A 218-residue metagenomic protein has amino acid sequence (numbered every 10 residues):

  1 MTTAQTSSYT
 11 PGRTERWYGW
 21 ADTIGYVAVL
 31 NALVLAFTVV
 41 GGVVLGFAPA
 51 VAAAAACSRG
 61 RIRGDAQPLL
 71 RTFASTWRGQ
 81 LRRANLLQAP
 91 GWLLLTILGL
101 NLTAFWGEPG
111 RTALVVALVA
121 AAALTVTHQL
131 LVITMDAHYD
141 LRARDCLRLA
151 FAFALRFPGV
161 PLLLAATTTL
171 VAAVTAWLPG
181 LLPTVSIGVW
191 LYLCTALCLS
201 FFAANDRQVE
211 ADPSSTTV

Functional and structural regions predicted by a protein language model:
M1-L114, L118, T125-V218: Helix-coil boundary and N-terminal low-complexity module in membrane systems
